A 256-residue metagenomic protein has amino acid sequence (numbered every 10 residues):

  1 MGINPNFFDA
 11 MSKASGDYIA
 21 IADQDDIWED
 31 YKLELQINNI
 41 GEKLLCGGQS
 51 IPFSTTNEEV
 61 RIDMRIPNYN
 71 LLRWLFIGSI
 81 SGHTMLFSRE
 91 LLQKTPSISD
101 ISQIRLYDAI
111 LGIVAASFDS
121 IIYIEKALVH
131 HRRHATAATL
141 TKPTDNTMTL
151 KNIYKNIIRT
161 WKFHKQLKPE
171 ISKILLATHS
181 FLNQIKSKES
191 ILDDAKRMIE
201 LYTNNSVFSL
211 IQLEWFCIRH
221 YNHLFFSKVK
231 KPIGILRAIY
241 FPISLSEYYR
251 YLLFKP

Functional and structural regions predicted by a protein language model:
M1-T144: Nucleotide-sugar donor-binding/catalytic module of glycosyltransferases that assemble extracellular/cell-envelope
I104, I110, H130-P256: C-terminal subregions of glycosyltransferases and related glycan-biosynthesis enzymes
